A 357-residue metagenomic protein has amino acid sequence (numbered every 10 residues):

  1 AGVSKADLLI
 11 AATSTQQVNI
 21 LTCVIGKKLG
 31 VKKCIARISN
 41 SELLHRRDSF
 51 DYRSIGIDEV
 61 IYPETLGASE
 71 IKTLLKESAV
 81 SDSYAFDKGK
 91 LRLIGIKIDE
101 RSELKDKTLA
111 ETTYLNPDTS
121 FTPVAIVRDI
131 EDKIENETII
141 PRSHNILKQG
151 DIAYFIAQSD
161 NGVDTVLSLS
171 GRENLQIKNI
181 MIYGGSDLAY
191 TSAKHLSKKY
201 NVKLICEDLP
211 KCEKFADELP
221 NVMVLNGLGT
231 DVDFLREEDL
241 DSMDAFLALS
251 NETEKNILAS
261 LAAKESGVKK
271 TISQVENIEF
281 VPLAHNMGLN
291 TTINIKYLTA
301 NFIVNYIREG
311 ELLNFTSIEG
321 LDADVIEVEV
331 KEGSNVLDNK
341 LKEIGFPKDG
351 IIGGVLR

Functional and structural regions predicted by a protein language model:
A1-R357: Cytosolic regulatory regions of ion transport systems
